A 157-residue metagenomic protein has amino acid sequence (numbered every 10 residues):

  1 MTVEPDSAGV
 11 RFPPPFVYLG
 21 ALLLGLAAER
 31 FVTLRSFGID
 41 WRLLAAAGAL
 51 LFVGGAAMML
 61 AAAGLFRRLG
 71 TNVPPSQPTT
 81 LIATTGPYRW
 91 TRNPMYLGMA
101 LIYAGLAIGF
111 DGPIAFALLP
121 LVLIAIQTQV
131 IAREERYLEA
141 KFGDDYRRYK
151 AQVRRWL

Functional and structural regions predicted by a protein language model:
M1-T85, L97-L157: Membrane-anchoring alpha-helices and their flanking helix-loop junctions
Y88: Solvent-exposed interhelical
N93: Extended, alpha-helix-rich binding/interface surfaces that flank or overlap catalytic cores and mediate recognition
